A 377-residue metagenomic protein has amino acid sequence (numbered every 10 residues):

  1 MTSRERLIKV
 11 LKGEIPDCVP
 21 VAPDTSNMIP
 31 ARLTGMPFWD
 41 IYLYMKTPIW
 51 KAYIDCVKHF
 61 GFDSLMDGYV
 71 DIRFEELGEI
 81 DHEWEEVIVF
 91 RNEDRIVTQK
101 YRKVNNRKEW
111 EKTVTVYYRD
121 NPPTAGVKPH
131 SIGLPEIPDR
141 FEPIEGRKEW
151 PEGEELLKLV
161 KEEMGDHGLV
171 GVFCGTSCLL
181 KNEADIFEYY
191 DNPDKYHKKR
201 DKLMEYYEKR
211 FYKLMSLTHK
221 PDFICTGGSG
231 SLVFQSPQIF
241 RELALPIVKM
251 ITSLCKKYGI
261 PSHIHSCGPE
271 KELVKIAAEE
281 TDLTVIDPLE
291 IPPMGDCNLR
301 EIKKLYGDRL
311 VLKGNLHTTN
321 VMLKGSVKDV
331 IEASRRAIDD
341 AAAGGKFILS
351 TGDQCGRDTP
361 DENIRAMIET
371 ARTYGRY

Functional and structural regions predicted by a protein language model:
M1-I41, S131-Y377: Active-site loop segments of alpha/beta catalytic cores
P20-M28, S64-K128, R147-K181, H219: Glycine-rich, aromatic-flanked loop segments that form ligand/cofactor-binding clefts across common enzyme folds
R32-E79, E83: Segments that shape or occlude catalytic/ligand-binding pockets
W39, W50, H59, V87 (+6 more regions): Generic intrinsically disordered, low-complexity segments enriched for polar/acidic and small residues
M45-T47, C56, L65, I72 (+10 more regions): Generic signature of intrinsically disordered, low-complexity segments enriched in small/polar residues
K46-I49, G126-I132: A generic structural motif
K51, K58-L65, E93-T98, R102-N106 (+4 more regions): Bulky hydrophobic/aromatic packing residues
